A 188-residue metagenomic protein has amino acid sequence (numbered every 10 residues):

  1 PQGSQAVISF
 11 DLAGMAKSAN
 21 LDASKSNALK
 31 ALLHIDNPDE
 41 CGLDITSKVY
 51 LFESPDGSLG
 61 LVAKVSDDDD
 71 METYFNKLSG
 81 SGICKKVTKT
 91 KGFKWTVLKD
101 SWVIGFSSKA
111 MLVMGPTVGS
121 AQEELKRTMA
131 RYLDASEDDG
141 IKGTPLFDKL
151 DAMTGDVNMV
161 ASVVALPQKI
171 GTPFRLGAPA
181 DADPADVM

Functional and structural regions predicted by a protein language model:
P1-M15: N-terminal leader/targeting segments and the immediate start of mature chains
A6-S9, I35-G155, F174-L176: Single conserved position on a long alpha-helix in the C-terminal lobe of the eukaryotic protein kinase
M15-L21, Q168-G171: Short, solvent-exposed loop/turn elements at domain surfaces
S18, N27, I141-T144, A182: Serine-centered coil/turn micro-motif
A19-C41: Surface-exposed, low-hydrophobicity interaction/linker segments
T154-S162: Intrinsically disordered, low-complexity linkers and stems that provide flexible hinges in membrane-associated
V163, P173-P179: Eukaryote-biased recognition of electropositive, low-complexity segments and basic polyanion/acidic-motif-binding
D181-M188: Long, internal scaffold/assembly segments composed of regular secondary structure
